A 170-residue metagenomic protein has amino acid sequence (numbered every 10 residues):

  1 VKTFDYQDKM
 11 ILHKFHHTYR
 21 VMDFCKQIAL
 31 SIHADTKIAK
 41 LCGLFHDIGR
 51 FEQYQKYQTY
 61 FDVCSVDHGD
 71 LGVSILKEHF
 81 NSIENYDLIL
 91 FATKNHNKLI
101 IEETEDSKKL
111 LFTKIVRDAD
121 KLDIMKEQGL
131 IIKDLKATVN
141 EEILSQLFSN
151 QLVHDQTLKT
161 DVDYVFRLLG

Functional and structural regions predicted by a protein language model:
V1-M10: Generic N-terminal amphipathic, Lys/Arg-enriched alpha-helix
K9-D35, F45, K56, K98-G170: Divalent metal-dependent phosphate-bond-processing catalytic cores, especially two-metal-ion Mg2+/Mn2+ enzymes that act
L12, T59-D67, F80-N81: Short coil/turn segments at secondary-structure boundaries
V21-I28, V66-F80: An active-site-proximal "capping" alpha-helix that borders the catalytic cofactor pocket
H33-T36, S82-E84: Structural helix-adjacent loops and short alpha-helical linkers that scaffold large soluble proteins
T36-F61, G72, L76, L88-L99: His-Asp-centered metal-binding catalytic motifs of divalent-metal-dependent phosphohydrolases/nucleases
C64-L71, N85, S107, L111-K114: Short acidic-hydrophobic sequence patches enriched in Asp/Glu that either
D87-L88, L135: A contiguous binding-surface segment within folded domains or other stable secondary-structure elements
